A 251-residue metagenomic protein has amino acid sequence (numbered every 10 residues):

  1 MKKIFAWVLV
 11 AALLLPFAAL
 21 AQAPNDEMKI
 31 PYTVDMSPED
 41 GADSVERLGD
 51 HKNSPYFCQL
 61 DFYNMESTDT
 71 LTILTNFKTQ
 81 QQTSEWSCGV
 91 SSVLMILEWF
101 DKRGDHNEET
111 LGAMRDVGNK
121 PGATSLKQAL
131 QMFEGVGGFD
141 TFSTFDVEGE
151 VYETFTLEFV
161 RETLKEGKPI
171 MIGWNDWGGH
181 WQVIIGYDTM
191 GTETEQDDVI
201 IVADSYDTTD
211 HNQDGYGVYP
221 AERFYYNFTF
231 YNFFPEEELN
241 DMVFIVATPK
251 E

Functional and structural regions predicted by a protein language model:
M1-I4: Positively charged n-region of N-terminal signal peptides that target proteins for export
L14-L20: C-terminal segment of classical bacterial N-terminal signal peptides
Q22-A123, D197, Y231-E236, A247-E251: Active-site-adjacent structural segments surrounding the nucleophilic cysteine of cysteine proteases and isopeptidases
D26-M36, Y187-E251: Noncatalytic regulatory segments and standalone regulatory/sensor domains
T83-S87, L94-M95, K102-G104, D116-S125 (+4 more regions): Solvent-exposed loop/turn segments at secondary-structure junctions within structured extracellular/periplasmic domains
E85, G89-L97, E108, L126-L130 (+4 more regions): Extracytoplasmic/secreted envelope proteins and their assembly/folding machinery, especially bacterial periplasmic
G149-S205: Active-site-adjacent substructure of cysteine-protease-like catalytic cores
